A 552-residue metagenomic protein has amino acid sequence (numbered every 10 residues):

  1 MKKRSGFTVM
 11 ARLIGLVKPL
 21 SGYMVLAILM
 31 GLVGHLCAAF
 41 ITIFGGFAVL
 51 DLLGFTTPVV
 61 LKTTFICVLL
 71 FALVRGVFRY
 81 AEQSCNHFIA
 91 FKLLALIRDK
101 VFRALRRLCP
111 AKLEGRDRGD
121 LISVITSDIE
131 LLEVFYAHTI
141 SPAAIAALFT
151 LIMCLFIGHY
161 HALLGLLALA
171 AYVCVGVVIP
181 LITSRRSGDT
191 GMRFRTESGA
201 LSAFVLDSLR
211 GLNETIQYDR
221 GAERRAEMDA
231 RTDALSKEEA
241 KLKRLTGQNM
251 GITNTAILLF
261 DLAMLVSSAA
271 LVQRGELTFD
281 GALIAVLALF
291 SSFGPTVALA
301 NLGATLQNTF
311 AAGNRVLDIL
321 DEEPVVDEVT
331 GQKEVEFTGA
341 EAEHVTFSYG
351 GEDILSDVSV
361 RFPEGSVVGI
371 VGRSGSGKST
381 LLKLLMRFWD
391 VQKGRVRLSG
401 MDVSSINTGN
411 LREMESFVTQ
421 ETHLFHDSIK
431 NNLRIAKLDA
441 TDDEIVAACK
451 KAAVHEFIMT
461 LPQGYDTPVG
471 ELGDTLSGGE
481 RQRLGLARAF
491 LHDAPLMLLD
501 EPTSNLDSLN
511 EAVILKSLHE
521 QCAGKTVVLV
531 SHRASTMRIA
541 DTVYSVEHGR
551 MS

Functional and structural regions predicted by a protein language model:
M1-C37, T57-T63, E82-N86, A90 (+10 more regions): Membrane-integrated ABC transporters
G6, L29, A38-G46, L50 (+17 more regions): Juxtamembrane helix-loop junctions of ABC transporter transmembrane domains
I14-G22, R107-L113, S127-Y136, I140 (+10 more regions): An intracellular "coupling" helix at the cytosolic face of ABC transporter transmembrane type-1 domains
P19, Y23-G34, F71, H138-R193 (+1 more regions): Transmembrane helices of ABC transporter permease
M24-F78, H159-L163, E276-F279: Transmembrane helix-loop-helix hairpins at lipid-water interfaces of multipass membrane proteins, especially the type-1
T64-R79, Y172-V175, T246-F260, F279-N301: Hydrophobic alpha-helical segments in the permease module
R220, R244, S292-D321: Cytosolic ends of transmembrane helices, especially the final helix of ABC transmembrane type-1 domains
V335-S552: ABC-type nucleotide-binding domain
